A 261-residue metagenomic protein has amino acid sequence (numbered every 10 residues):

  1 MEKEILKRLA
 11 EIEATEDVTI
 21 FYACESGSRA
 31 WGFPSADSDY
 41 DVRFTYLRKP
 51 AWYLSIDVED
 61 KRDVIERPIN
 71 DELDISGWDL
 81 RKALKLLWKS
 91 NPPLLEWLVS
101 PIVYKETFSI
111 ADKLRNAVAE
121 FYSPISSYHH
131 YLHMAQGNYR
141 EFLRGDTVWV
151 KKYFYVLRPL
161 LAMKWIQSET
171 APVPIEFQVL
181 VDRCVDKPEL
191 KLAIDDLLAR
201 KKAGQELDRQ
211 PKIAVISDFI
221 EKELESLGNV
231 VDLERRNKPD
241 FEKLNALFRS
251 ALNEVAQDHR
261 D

Functional and structural regions predicted by a protein language model:
M1-C24: Helical scaffold of the NTase/Pol beta-like nucleotidyltransferase catalytic core
Y22-E25, E96-W97, I166-S168, V173: A structural signal for short, well-ordered beta-strand segments and their strand-loop junctions that often border
C24, A36, S226: A cross-kingdom feature strongest in bacterial/archaeal respiratory oxidoreductases
G27-P68: Catalytic metal-binding acidic patch
R48-A51, S90-P93, G137, A162-M163: Short loop/turn segments at secondary-structure transitions that flank enzyme active sites
S55-M134: A basic- and aromatic-enriched beta-loop-alpha substructure that forms the phosphate/nucleotide- and DNA/RNA-contacting
D112-F241: Conserved nucleotidyltransferase catalytic core and NTase-mimicking acidic/glycine-rich helix/loop elements in nucleic
E234-R260: Acidic, carboxylate-rich catalytic segments that either coordinate divalent cations
